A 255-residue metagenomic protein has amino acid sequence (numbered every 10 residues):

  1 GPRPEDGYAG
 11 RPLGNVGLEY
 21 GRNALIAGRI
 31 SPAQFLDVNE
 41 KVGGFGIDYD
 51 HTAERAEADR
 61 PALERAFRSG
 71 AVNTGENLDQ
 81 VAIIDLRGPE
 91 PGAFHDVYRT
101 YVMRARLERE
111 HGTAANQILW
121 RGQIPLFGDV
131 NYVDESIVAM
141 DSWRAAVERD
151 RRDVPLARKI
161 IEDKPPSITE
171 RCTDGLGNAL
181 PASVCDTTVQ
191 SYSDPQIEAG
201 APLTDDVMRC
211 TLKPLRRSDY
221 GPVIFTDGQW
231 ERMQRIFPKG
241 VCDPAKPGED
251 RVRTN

Functional and structural regions predicted by a protein language model:
G1-N255: C-terminal His-loop and adjacent cap/lid subdomain of alpha/beta-hydrolase
